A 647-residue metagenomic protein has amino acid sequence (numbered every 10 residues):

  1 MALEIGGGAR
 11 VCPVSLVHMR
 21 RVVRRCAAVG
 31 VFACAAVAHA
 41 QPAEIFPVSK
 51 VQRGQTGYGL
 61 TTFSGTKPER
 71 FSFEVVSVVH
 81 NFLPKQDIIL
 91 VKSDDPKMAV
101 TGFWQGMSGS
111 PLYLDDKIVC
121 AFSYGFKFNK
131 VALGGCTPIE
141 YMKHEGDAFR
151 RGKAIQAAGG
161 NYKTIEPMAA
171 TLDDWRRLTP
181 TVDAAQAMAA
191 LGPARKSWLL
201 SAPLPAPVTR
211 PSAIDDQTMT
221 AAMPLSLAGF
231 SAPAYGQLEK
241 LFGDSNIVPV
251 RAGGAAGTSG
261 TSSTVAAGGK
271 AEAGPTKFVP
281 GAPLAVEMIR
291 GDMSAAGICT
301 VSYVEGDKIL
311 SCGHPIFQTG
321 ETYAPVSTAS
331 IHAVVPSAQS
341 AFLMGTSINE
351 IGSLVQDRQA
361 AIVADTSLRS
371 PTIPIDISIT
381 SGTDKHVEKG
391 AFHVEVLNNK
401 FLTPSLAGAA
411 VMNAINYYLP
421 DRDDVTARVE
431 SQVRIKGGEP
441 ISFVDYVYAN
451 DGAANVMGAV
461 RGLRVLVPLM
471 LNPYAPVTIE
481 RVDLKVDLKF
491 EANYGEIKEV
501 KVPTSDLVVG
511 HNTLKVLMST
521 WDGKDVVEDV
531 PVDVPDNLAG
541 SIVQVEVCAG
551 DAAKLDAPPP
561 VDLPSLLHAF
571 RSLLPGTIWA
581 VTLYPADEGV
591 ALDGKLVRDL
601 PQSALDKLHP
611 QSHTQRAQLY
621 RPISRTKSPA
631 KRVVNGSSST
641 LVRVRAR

Functional and structural regions predicted by a protein language model:
A2, L16, T258-T261: Low-complexity intrinsically disordered segments
E4-A27: Bacterial N-terminal signal peptides that target proteins for export
V31-H39: Hydrophobic h-region of N-terminal signal peptides that target proteins for export in Gram-negative bacteria
H39-R647: Terminal presequence/propeptide segments associated with secretion/organelle targeting and zymogen/polyprotein
